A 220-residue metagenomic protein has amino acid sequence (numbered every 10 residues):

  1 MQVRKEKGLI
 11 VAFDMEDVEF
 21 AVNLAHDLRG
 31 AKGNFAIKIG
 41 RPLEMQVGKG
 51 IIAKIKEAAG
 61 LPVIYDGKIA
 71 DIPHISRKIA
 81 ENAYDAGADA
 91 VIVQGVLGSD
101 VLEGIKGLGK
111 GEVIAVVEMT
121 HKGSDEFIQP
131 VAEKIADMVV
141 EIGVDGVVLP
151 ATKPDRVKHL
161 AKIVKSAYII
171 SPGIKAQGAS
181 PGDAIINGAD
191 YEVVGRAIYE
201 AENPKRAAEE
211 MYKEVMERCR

Functional and structural regions predicted by a protein language model:
M1-I64, A70-P73, R77, D85-G87 (+6 more regions): Conserved N-terminal beta1-alpha1 strand-loop-helix module at the mouth
V3-L9, D71-P154, S166: Conserved anion-binding
M45-G48, I52, S99-L102, P154-K158 (+1 more regions): Short, well-ordered alpha-helical microsegments
K56-K68, K110-E118, K162-P172: Short beta-strand/loop segments at the ligand-binding rim of alpha/beta enzyme cores
D89-G98, I174-Q177, N187-A207: Glycine-rich phosphate-binding active-site loops on the catalytic face of alpha/beta enzymes
A151-A197: A C-terminal functional module that forms or caps the active site or interfaces directly with catalytic machinery
